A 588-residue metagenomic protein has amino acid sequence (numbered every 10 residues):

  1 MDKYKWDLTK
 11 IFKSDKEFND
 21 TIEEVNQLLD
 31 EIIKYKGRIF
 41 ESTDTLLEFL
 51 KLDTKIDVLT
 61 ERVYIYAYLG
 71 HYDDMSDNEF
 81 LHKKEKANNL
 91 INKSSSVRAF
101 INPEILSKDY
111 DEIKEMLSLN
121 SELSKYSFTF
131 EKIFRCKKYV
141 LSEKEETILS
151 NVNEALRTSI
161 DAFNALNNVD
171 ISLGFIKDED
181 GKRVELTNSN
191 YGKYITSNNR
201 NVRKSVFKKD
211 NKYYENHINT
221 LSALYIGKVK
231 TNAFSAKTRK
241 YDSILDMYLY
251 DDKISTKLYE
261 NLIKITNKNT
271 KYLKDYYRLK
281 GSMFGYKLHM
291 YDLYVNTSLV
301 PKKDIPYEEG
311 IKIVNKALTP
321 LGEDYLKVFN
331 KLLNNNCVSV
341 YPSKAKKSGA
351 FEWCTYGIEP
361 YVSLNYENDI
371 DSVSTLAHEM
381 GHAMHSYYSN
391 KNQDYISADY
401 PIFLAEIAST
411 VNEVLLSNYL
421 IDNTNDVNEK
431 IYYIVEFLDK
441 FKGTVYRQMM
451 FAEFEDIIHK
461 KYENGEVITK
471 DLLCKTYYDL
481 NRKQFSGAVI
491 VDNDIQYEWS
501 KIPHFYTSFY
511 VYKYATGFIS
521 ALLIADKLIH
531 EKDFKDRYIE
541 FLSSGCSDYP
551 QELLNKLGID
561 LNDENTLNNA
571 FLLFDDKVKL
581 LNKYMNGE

Functional and structural regions predicted by a protein language model:
M1-V300, I311, N586-E588: A well-structured
I101, I105-K108, T129-R135, V140 (+8 more regions): C-terminal, non-catalytic "cap/extension" segments appended to globular domains
L279, M283-A317, L326-K327, H385 (+3 more regions): Long, K/E/R/D-enriched contiguous segments that form extended
K303-I305, V338-I358: Catalytic zinc-binding patch centered on the HExxH motif and its immediate surroundings that defines zinc-dependent
I305, G357-A377: Short pre-active-site segment immediately N-terminal to the catalytic Zn-binding motif
K316-K327, W353, H382, S386-D394 (+1 more regions): Conserved helix-loop functional segments at active or binding sites
T375, S386-T410: Post-HEXXH active-site segment of zinc metalloproteases
Y400-E429, F437-D439, G443, G517: Post-HExxH zinc-binding segment in Zn-dependent metallohydrolases
